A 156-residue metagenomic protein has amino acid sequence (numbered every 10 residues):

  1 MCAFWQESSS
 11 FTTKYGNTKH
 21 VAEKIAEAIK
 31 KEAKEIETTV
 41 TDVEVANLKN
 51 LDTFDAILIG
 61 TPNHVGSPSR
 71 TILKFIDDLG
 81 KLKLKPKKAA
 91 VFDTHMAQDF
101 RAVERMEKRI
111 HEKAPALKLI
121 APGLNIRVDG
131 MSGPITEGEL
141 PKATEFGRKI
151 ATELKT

Functional and structural regions predicted by a protein language model:
C2-W5, N17-H20, K24-V43, T53-T156: FMN-binding flavodoxin-like domain, especially the glycine-rich phosphate-binding loop
S10-T12, F92: Short hydrophobic segments within beta-strands
N47: Short, charge-patterned binding micro-sites
